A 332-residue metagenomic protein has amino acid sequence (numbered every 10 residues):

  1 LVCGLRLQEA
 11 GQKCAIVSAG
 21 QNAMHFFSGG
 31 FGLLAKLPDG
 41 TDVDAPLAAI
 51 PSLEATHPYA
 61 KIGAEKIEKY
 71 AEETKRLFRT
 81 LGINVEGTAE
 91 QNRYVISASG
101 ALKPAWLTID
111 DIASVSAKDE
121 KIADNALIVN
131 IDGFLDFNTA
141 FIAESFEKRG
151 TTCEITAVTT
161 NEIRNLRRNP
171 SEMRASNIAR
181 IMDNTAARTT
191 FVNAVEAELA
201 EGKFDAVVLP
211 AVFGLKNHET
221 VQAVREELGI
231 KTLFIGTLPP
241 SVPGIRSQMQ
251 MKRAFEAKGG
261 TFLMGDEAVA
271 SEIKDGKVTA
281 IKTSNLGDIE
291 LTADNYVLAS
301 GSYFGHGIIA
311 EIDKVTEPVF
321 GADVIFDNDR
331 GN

Functional and structural regions predicted by a protein language model:
L1-I16: N-terminal Rossmann-like FAD-binding beta1-loop-alpha1 element of flavoenzymes
A15-V17, A268, E290-G301: Short hydrophobic core segments
A19-A55, E162-I178: Conserved N-terminal glycine-rich FAD pyrophosphate-binding loop of Rossmann-like flavoproteins
L33-V115, I142-E144: Dinucleotide-binding Rossmann-like beta1-alpha1 core, especially the glycine-rich loop that anchors the ADP
A89-G214: Rossmann-like dinucleotide-binding core of oxidoreductases
F137-R149, A179-A206, F213-S271: Helical element adjacent to the flavin cofactor pocket in flavoenzyme catalytic cores
A270-E290, Y296: Conserved beta-strand-loop-beta-strand element in the redox core of flavoprotein oxidoreductases
L298-K314: Flavin (primarily FAD) binding-site architecture
